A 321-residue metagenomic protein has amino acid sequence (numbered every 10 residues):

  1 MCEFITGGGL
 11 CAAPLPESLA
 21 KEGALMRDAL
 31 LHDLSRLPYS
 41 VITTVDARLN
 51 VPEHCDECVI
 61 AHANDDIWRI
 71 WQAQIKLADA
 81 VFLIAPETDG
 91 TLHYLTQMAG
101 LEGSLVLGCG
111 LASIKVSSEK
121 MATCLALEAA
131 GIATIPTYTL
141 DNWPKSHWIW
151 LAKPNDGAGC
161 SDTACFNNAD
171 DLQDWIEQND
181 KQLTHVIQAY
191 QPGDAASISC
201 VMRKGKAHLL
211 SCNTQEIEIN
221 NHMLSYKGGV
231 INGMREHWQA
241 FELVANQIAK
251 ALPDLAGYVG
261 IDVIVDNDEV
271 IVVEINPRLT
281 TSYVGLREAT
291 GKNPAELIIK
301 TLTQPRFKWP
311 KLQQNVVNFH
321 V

Functional and structural regions predicted by a protein language model:
M1-L19: Nucleotide-activated donor-dependent transferases that construct or modify glycoconjugates
P14-L34: Short catalytic helix/loop segments, enriched in acidic residues and glycine and frequently bearing histidine
I42-K145: Conserved N-proximal alpha/beta basic substrate-recognition cap immediately N-terminal to, or forming the N-lobe
G110-D194, R203-A207, V230-L243: Active-site nucleotide/adenylate-binding loops and adjacent lid/helix of ATP-dependent enzymes
Q188-P253, V265, N276-T303, N318: ATP-dependent carboxylate/phosphate-activation module, predominantly the ATP-grasp catalytic core and closely related
L255-N267: A short glycine-rich, hydrophobically flanked beta-strand micro-motif that places a catalytic Asp/Glu for divalent metal
E269-I271: Conserved protein kinase catalytic/activation segment
P305-V321: Cysteine/selenocysteine-centered motifs that mediate thiol-based redox chemistry or coordinate metal-sulfur cofactors
